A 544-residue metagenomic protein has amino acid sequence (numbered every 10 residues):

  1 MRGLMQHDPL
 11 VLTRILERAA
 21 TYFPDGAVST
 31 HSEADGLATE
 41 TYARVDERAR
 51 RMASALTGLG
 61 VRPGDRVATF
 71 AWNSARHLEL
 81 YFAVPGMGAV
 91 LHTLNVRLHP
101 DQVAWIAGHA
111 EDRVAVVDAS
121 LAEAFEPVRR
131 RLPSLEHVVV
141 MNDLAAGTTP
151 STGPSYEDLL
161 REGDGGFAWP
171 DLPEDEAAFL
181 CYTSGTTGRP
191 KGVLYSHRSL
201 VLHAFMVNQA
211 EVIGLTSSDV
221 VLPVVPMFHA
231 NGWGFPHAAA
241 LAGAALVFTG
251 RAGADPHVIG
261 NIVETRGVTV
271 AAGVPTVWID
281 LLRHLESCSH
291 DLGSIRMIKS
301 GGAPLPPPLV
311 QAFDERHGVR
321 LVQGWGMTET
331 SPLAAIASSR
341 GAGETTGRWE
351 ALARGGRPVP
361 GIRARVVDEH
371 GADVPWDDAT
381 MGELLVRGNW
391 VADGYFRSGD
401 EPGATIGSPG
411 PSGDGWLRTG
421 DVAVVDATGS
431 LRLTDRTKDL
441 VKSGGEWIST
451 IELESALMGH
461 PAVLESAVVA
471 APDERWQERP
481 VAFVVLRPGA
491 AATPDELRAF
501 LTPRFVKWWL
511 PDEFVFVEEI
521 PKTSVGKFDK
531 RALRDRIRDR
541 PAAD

Functional and structural regions predicted by a protein language model:
P9, P24-G26, T152-P154, R161-Y182 (+2 more regions): Conserved pre-ATP/AMP-binding loop-to-beta segment of ANL
I15-E17, G58-L59, G86-D158, V274 (+1 more regions): Structural core segment of the AMP-binding/adenylate-forming
V28-F82, H99-A104, T152-D158: Conserved AMP-binding/adenylate-forming core of the ANL superfamily
T39-A43, A178-F205, D529: Conserved AMP-binding A3 loop
D46-S54, R161-D164, V193-S217, W278-L282: Conserved structural elements of the adenylate-forming
T69, L98, A104-W105, A115-D118 (+9 more regions): AMP-binding/adenylate-forming catalytic core of the ANL superfamily
V201-V220, A230-T269, H284: Conserved AMP-binding/adenylation subdomain of ANL enzymes
L241, V268-G273, L282-E350, R363 (+1 more regions): Gly/Ser/Thr-rich phosphate-binding loop
